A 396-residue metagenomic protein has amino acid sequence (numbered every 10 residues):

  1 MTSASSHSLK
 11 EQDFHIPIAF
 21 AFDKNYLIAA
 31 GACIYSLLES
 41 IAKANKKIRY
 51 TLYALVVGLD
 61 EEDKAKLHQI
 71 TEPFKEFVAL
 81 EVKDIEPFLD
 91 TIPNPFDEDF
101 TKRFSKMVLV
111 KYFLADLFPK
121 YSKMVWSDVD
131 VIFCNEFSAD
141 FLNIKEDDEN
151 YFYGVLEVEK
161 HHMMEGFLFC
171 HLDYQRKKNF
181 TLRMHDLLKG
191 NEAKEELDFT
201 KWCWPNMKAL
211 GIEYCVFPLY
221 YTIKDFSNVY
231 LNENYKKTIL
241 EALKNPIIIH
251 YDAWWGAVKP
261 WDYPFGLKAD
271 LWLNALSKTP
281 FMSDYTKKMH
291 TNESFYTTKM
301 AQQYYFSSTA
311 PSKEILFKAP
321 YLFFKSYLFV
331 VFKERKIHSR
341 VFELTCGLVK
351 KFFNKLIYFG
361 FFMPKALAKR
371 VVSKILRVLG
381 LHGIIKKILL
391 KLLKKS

Functional and structural regions predicted by a protein language model:
M1-I16, F22, C33, K177-G380 (+1 more regions): A glycosyltransferase accessory/donor-loop signature
E11-D13, A44-R49, K75-V78: Short helix-terminating capping/connector loops at secondary-structure junctions
L27-N45: Histidine-anchored nucleotide/phosphate-binding helix
Y35-E39, D116-L117, K201: Short, well-ordered alpha-helices that flank and scaffold nucleotide-derived cofactor binding pockets
Y50-G58: Short internal beta-strands
E62-E76: Short, aromatic/basic amphipathic alpha-helical patches
E72-L114: Active-site-proximal specificity loops/subdomain of glycosyltransferases
R103-H162, L168-C170: GT-A fold catalytic core of metal-dependent nucleotide-sugar glycosyltransferases, centered on the diacidic
